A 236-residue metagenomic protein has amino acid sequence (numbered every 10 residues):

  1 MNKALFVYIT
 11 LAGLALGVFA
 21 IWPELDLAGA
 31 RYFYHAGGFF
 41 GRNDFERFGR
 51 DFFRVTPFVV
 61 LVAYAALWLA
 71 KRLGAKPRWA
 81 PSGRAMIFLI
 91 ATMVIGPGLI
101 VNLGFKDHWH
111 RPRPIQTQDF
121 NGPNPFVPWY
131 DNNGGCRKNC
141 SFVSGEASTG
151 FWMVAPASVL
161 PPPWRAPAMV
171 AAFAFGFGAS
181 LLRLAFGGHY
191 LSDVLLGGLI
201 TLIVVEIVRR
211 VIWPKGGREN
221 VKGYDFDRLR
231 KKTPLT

Functional and structural regions predicted by a protein language model:
M1, F39-F40, R78-S82, P128 (+1 more regions): Helix-boundary and loop/linker segments of multi-pass membrane transporters
M1-L67, G104-P114, Q118, G122-P125 (+1 more regions): N-terminal transmembrane-helix/juxtamembrane module of multi-pass inner/ER membrane proteins
N2-A12, F126-T236: Membrane-embedded catalytic cores of phosphoryl/pyrophosphoryl-handling enzymes
T10, L14, P57, L61 (+7 more regions): Hydrophobic, lipid-facing residues on alpha-helical transmembrane segments of integral membrane proteins
A15-A20, V94-L99, A174-L184: Aromatic-anchored segments of alpha-helical transmembrane domains
I21-W22, A65-R78, S158-W164, I207-I212: Structural signal for the C-terminal ends of transmembrane alpha-helices and the immediately following loop
H35-N43, Y64-A80, G216-G223: Membrane interface segments of multi-pass transport proteins and intramembrane proteases
L67-H108, M169: Interfacial segments of alpha-helical transmembrane regions
